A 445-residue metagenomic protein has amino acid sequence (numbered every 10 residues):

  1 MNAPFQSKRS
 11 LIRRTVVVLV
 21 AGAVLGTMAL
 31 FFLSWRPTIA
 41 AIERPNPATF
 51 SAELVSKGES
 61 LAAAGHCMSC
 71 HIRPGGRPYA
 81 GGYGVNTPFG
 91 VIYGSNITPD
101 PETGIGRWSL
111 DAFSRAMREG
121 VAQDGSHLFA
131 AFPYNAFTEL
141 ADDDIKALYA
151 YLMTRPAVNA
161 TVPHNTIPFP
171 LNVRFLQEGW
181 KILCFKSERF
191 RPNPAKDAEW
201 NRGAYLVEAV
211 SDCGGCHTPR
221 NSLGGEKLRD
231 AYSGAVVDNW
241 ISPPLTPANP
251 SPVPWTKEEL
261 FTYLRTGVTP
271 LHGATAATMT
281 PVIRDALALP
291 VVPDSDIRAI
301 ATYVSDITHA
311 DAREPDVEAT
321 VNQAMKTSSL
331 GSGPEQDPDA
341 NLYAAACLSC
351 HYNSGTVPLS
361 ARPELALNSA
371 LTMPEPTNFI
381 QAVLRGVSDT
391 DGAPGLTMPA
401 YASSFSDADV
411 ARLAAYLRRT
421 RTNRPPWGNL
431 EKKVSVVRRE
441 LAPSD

Functional and structural regions predicted by a protein language model:
A3-I42: N-terminal type II signal-anchor transmembrane helix that functions as the membrane-insertion/stop-transfer segment
L33-P45, R73-V91, Q123-A209, T218-W240 (+4 more regions): Flexible coil segments in periplasmic/lumen-exposed cytochrome c-class electron-transfer proteins
A48-A80, G84, R362: Short extracytoplasmic
I92-P99, N239-L245: Acidic/histidine-rich, surface-exposed loop or edge segments in extracytoplasmic proteins
D100-T103, A136, T246-P250, D285-L289 (+1 more regions): Short, recurring structural edge motifs at helix starts
I105-M117, V121, A147, V253-T256: Aromatic- and charge-enriched surface segment that lines or borders ligand/interaction sites
L264, A366-D409: Extended, polar beta-sheet/loop recognition surfaces of beta-rich domains that mediate binding to diverse ligands
E335-Q381, P394: C-terminal structural cap/anchor segments
